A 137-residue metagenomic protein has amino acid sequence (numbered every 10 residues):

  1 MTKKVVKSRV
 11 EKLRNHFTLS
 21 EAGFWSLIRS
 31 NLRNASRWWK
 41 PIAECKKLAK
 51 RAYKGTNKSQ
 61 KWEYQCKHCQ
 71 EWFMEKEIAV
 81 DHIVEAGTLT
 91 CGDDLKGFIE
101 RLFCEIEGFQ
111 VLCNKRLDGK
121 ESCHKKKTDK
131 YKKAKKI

Functional and structural regions predicted by a protein language model:
T2-H68, L95-E107: Short, charged surface segments at domain edges that flank catalytic/cofactor-binding sites
C66-Q70, C113-R116: Short cysteine-rich clusters marking metal-coordination/redox-active sites
K67, I78-T88: Histidine-centered catalytic micro-motifs used for acid/base chemistry in nuclease and nucleotide-processing active
I78-D81, G92, K132-K135: Short linear functional motifs in flexible/disordered or boundary regions
A86-F103, I137: Short microdomains enriched in Cys/His and/or Lys/Arg
R101-I137: Short Cys/His-centered divalent metal-binding micro-motifs
